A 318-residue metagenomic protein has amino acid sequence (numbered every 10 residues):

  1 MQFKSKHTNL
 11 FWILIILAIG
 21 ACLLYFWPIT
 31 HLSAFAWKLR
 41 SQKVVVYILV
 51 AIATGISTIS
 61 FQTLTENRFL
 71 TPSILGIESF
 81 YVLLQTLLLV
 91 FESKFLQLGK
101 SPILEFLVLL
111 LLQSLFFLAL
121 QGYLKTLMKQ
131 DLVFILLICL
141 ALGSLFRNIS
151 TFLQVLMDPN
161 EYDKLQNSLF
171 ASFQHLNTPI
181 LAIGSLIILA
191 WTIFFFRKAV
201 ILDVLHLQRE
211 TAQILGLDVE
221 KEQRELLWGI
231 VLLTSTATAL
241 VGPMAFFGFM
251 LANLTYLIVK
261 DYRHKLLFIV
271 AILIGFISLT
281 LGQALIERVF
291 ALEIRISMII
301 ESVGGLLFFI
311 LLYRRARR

Functional and structural regions predicted by a protein language model:
M1-R318: Alpha-helical transmembrane segments in inner-membrane proteins
